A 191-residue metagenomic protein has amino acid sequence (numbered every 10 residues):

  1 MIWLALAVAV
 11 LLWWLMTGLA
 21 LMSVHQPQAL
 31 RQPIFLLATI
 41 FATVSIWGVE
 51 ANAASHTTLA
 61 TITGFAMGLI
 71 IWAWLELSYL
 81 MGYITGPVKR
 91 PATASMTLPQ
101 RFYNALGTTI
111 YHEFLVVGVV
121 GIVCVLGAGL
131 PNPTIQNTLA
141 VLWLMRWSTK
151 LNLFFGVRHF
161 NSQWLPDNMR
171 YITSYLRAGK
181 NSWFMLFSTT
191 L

Functional and structural regions predicted by a protein language model:
M1-W13: Hydrophobic transmembrane alpha-helical segments in integral membrane proteins
M1-W3, I46-A66, G121-T138: Helix-coil boundary and interhelical linker segments in multi-pass alpha-helical membrane proteins
L15-G18, I70-G82, V141-H159: Transmembrane alpha-helical segments that form the membrane-embedded catalytic/substrate-channel core of multi-pass
L36-A54, I71-L75: A generic, lipid-embedded transmembrane alpha helix
T63-H112: Intramembrane catalytic core of multi-pass membrane enzymes that act on lipidic substrates
I84-R101, L153-R177: Cytosolic, membrane-interface loops and tails of multi-pass inner-membrane proteins
R101-V119, T173-L191: Loop-to-transmembrane boundary segments
A105-Q163: Hydrophobic, aromatic-enriched interface-forming segments
